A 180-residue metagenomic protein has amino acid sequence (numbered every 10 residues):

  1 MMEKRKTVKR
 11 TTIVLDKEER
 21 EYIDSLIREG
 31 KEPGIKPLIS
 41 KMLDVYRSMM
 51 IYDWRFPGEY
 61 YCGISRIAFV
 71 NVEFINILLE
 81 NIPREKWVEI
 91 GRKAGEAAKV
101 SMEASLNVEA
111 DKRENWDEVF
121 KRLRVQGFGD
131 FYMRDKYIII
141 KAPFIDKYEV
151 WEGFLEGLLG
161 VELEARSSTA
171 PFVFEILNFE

Functional and structural regions predicted by a protein language model:
M1-R20, I27: Short Lys/Arg-rich basic patches
Y22, P33-E59: Short, basic amphipathic alpha-helical segments that act as recognition/interaction helices in nucleic-acid-binding
S48-I90: N-terminal leader/targeting helix
E73-I139: An N-terminal amphipathic alpha-helical segment
E118-P171: Short, hydrophobic/π-rich interface segment
A170-E180: A generic structural motif
